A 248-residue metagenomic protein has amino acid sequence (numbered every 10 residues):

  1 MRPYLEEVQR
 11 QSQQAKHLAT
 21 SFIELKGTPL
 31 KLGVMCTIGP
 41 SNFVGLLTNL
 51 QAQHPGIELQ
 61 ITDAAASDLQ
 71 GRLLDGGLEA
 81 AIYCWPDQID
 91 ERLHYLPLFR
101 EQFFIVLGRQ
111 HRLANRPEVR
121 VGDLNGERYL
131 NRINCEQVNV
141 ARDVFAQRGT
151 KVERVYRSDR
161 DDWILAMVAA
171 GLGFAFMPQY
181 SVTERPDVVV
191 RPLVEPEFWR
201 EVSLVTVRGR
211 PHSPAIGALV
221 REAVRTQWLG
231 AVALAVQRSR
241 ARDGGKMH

Functional and structural regions predicted by a protein language model:
M1-E24: Alpha-helical "hinge/linker" immediately C-terminal to small N-terminal DNA-binding modules
S21-I23, Q51, D87, H94-P97 (+5 more regions): Short secondary-structure boundary/capping segments
I23-E24, R92-F103, L107-Y129, P214: Flexible hinge/capping segments at coil-to-helix
G27-I89, R157-R160: Central regulatory/effector-binding core of bacterial HTH transcription factors
P29-G33, A81, V106, L130 (+3 more regions): Short, well-ordered beta-strand segments
A65-L78, C84, N134-R191: Hydrophobic hinge/microswitch elements
C84, E127-R148, H212-R221, Q227-R240: Secondary-structure junction motif
D90-Q102, D162-P211, A218: Beta-alpha-beta core module
